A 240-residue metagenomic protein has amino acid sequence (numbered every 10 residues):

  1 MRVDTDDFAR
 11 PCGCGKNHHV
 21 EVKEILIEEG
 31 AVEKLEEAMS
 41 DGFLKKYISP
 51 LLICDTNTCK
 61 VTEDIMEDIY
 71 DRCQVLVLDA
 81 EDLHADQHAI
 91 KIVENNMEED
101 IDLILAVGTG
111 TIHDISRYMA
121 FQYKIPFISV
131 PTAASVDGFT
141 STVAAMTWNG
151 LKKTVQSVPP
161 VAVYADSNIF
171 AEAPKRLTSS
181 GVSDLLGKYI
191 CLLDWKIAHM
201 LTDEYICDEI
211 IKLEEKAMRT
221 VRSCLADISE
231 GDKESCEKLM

Functional and structural regions predicted by a protein language model:
M1-L103, S180: ATP/NTP phosphate-donor binding region
N17-H19, L44-K45, N96-E99, A120 (+4 more regions): Solvent-exposed alpha-helices and their adjacent loops that cap or buttress functional pockets in soluble metabolic
K23, Y123-S223: A glycine/threonine-rich phosphate-anchoring loop and its flanking beta-alpha core in nucleotide/phosphate-binding
E33, K60, T111-H113, A134 (+1 more regions): Glycine-rich nucleotide phosphate-binding loop and flanking beta-alpha elements of Rossmann-like dinucleotide-binding
I53-C54, G108, A165: Short beta-strand/turn micro-motifs composed of small residues that flank or help shape donor/cofactor-binding pockets
T62-D64, I115-R117, F139-T140, P174-K175: Short glycine-/acidic-enriched loop or helix-start segments at secondary-structure transitions that form or flank
E99-M119, Y123-A133: A short, small-residue-rich loop immediately preceding and capping a beta-strand
K216-M240: A conserved active-site cap/scaffold subdomain adjacent to cofactor or substrate pockets
